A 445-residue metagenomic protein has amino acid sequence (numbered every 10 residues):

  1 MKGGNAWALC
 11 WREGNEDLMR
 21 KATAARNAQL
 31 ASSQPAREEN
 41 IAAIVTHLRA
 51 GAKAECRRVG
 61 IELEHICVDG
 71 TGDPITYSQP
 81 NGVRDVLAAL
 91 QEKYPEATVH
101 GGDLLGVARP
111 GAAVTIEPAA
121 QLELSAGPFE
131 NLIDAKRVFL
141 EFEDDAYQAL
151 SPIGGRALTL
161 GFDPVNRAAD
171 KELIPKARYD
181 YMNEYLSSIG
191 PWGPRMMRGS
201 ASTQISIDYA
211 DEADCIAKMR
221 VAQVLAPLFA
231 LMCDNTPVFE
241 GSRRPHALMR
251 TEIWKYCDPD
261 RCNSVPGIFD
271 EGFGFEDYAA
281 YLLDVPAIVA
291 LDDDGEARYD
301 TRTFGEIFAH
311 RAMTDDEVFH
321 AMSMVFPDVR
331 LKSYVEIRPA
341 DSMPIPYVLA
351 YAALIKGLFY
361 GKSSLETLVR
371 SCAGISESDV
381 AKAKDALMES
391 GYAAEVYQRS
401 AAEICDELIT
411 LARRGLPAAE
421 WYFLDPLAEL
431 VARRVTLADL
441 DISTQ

Functional and structural regions predicted by a protein language model:
N5-P191, G199, D234, Y347 (+4 more regions): Terminal catalytic/cofactor-binding subdomain
I66, Q204-S206, E336-R338: Structured core elements
N131, A210, M343: Glycine-/small-residue-rich active-site loops that bind phosphorylated ligands and cofactors
G155-L158, F162-R330: Loop-rich catalytic cores of soluble enzymes, especially ATP-dependent carboxylate-amine ligases and other
I288-S378: Structured mid-domain segments that build the active-site/substrate or prosthetic-cofactor binding neighborhood
